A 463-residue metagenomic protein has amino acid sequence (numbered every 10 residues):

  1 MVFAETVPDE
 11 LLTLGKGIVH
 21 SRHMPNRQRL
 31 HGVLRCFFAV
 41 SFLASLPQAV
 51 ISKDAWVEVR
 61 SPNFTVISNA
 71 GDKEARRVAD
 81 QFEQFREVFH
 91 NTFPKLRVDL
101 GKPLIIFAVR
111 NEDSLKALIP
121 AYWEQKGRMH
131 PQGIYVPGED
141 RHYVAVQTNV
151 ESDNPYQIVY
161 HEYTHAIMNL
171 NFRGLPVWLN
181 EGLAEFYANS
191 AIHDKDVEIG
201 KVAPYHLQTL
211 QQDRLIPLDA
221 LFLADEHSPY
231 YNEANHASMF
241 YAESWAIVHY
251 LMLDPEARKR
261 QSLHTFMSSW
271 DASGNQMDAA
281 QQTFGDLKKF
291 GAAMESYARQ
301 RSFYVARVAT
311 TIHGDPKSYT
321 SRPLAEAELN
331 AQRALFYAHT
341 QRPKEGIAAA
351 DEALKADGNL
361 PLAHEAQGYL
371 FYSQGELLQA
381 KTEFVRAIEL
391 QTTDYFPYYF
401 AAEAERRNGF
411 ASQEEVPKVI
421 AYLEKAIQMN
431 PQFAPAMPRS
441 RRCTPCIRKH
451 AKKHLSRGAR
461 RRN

Functional and structural regions predicted by a protein language model:
I51-N180, N189-D194, D213-I216, L223-N232 (+2 more regions): Juxtacatalytic substrate-recognition/specificity segment
E185, L335, Y369, E403 (+1 more regions): Residue-level recognition of tetratricopeptide repeat
A188, M252, A338, Y372 (+2 more regions): Specific register positions within alpha-helical solenoid repeats of the TPR/Sel1-like families, i.e., one
L215-L335: Pan-zinc metallopeptidase signature
A327, P361-L362, Y395-F396, A434-P435: Helix-start (N-cap) detector for alpha-helical repeat units in TPR-like alpha-solenoids, especially tetratricopeptide
Q341-A348, S373-R386, F410-K425, I447-R460: Structural signature of tandem alpha-helical TPR/SEL1-like repeats, specifically the intra-repeat loop/turn
